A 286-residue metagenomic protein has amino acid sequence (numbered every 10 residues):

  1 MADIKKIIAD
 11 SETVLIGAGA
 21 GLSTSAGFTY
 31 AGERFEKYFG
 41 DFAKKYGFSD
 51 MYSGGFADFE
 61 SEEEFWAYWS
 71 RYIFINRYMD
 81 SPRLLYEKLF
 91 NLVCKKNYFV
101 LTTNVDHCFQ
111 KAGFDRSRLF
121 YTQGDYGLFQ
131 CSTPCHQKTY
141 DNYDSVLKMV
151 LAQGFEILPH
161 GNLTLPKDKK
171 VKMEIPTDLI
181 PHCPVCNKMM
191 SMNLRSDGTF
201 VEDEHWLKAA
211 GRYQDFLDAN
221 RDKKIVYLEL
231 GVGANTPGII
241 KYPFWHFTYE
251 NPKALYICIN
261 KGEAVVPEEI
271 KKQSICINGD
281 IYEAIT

Functional and structural regions predicted by a protein language model:
M1-T286: Conserved catalytic alpha/beta core of Sir2/sirtuin-type deacylases, generalized to analogous enzyme cores that bind
